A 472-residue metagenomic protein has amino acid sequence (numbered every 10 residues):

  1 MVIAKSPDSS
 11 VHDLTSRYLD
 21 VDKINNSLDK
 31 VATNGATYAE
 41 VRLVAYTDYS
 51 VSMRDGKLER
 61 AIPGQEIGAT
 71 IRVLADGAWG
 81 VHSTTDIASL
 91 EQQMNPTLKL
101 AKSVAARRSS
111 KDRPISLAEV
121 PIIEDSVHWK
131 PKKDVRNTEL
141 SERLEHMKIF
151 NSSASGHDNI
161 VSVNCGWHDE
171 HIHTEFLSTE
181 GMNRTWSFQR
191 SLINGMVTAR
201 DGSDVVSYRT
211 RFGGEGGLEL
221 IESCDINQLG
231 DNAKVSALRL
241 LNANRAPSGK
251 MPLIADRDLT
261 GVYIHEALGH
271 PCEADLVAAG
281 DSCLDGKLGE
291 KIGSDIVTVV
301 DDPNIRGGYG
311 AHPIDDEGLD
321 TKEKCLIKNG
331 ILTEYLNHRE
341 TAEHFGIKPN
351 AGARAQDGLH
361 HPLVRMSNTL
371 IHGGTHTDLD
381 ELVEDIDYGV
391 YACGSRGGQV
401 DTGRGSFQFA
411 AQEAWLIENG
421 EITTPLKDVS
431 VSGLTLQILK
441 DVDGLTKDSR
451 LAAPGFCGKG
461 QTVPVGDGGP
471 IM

Functional and structural regions predicted by a protein language model:
M1-M472: N-terminal small-residue-enriched
